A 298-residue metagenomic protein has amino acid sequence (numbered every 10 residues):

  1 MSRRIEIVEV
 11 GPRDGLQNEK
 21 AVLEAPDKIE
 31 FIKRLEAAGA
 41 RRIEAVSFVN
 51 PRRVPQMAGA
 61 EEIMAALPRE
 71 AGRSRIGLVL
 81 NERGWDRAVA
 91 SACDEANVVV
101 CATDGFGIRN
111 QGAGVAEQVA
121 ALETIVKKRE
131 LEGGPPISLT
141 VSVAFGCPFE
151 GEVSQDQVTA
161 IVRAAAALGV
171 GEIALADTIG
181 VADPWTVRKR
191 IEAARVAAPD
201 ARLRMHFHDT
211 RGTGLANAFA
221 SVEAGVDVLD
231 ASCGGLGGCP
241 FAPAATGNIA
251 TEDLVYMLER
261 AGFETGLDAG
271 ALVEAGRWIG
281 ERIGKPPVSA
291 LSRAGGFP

Functional and structural regions predicted by a protein language model:
M1-P298: Catalytic cores and adjacent flexible loops of soluble metabolic enzymes that perform enolate/carbanion chemistry on
